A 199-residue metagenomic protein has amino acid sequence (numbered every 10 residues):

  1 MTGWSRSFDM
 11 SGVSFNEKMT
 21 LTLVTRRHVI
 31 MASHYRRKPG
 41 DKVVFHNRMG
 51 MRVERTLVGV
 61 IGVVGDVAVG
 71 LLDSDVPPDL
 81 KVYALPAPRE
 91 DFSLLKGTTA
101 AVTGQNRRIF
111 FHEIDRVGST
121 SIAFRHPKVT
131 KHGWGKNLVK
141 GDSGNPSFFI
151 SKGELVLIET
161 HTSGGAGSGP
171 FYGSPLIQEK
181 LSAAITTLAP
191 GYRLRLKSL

Functional and structural regions predicted by a protein language model:
M1, D9, M19-R36, R116-S121 (+1 more regions): C-terminal subregion of chymotrypsin/trypsin-like serine protease catalytic domains
M1-M10, F15, L85-E90, R125-K136 (+1 more regions): Surface-exposed intrinsically disordered loops and tails
S14, K42-V44, R52-E54, E113 (+1 more regions): Ser/Thr- (and often Asn-) enriched beta-sheet segments in non-cytosolic proteins
N16, R48-R52, N106-R107: Glycine-centered tight beta-turn/hairpin loop motif at sheet-sheet or coil-to-beta transitions
L21-L23, M51-V58, G104, I158-T162: Glycine-centered structural positions embedded in regular secondary structure
T25-R26, I30-G65, D75: Catalytic-histidine neighborhood of serine endopeptidases, predominantly the chymotrypsin-like S1/PA family
V44-R48, T103, F148-I150: A generic structural motif
V67-D142, I150, H161-G173, I177-A183: Chymotrypsin/trypsin-fold serine protease catalytic domain
